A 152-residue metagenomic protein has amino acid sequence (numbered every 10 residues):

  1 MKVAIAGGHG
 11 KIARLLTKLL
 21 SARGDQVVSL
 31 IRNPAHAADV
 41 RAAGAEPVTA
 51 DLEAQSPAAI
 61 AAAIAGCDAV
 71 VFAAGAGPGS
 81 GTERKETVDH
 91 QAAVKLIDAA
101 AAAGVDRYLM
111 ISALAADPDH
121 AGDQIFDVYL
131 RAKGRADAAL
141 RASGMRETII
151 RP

Functional and structural regions predicted by a protein language model:
V3-D25: N-terminal Rossmann NAD(P)H-binding glycine-rich loop of SDR-like oxidoreductase domains
A4, V28, V48, T148: Conserved beta-strand positions in the Rossmann-like core of class I SAM-dependent methyltransferases
A6, L30, A73-A74, Y108-L114 (+1 more regions): SDR active-site strand-loop-helix element
L15-L19, G81, A99, A139: Rossmann-fold NAD(P)-dependent oxidoreductase module
S29-K95, A99-A102, D117: NAD(P)H-binding glycine-rich loop region in Rossmannoid oxidoreductase-like domains and their noncatalytic homologs
G79, L114-A121, V128: Conserved catalytic-site region of short-chain dehydrogenase/reductase
E86-H90, I125-D137: Short-chain dehydrogenase/reductase
S112, D137-P152: Conserved beta-loop-beta element that borders a ligand/cofactor-binding pocket
